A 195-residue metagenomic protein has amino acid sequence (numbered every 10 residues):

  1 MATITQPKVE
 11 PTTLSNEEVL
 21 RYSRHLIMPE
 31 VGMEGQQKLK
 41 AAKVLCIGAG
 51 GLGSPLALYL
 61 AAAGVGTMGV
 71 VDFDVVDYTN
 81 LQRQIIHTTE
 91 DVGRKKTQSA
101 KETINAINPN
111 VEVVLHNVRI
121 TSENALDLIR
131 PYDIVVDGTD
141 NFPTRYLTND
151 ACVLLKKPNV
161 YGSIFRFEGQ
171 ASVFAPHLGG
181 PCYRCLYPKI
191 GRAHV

Functional and structural regions predicted by a protein language model:
M1-R192: Adenine nucleotide-associated cytosolic modules
